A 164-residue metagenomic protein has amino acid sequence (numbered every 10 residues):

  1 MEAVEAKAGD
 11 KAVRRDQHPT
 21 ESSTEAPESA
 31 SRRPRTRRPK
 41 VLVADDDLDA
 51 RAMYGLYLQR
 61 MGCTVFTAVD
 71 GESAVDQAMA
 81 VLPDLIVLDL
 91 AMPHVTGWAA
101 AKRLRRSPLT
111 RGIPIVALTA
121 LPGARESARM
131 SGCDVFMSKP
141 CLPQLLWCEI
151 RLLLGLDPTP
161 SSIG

Functional and structural regions predicted by a protein language model:
D45, D89: Active-site residues of response regulator receiver
A52-R60: Charged docking surfaces used in two-component/phosphorelay signaling
G62-V69, Q77: Short hydrophobic/Thr-rich beta-strand motif most characteristic of the beta2 strand and flanking loop of CheY-like
V81-V87: Active-site beta3 strand of CheY-like receiver
M92: Receiver (REC) domain active-site loop signature in two-component systems and cognate sites in sensor histidine kinases
V116-L118: Hydrophobic/aromatic residues positioned on beta-strands within the core alpha/beta folds
C141-R151, P158: C-terminal output helix
